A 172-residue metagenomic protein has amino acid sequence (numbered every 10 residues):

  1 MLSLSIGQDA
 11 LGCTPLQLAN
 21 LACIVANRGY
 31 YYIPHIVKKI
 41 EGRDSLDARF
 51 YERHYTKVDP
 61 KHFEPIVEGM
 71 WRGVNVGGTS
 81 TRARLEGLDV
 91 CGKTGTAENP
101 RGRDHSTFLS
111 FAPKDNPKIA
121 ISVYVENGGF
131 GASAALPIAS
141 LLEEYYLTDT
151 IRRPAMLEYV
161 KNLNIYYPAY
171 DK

Functional and structural regions predicted by a protein language model:
M1-H54, K61, M70-R153: Active-site beta-strand/loop architecture of penicillin-binding DD-peptidases
R153-K172: Short, highly charged C-terminal tails/helix-capping segments
